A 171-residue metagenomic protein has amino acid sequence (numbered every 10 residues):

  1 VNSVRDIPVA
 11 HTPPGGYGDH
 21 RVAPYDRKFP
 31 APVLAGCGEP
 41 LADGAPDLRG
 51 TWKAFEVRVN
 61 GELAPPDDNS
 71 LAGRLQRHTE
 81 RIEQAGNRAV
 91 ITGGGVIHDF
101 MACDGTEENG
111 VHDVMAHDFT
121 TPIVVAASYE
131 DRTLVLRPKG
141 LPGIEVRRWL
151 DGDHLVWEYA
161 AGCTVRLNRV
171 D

Functional and structural regions predicted by a protein language model:
V1-R81, R88-V90, V170-D171: Amphipathic/hydrophobic helical signal segments and adjacent flexible N-terminal regions that mediate secretion
W52, A127, L155: Hydrophobic pocket/interface hotspot
V57-N60, N87-L150: Contiguous, well-ordered beta-strand patches that form the walls/edges of small beta-barrel/beta-sandwich domains
E83, G140-P142, A161: Short loop/turn positions at the edges of beta-strands in beta-sheet-rich folds
H154-G162: Short, exposed beta-strand-loop hairpins at the edges of beta-sheets in extracellular/periplasmic proteins
V165-R169: Edge beta-strands of extracellular beta-sandwich domains
